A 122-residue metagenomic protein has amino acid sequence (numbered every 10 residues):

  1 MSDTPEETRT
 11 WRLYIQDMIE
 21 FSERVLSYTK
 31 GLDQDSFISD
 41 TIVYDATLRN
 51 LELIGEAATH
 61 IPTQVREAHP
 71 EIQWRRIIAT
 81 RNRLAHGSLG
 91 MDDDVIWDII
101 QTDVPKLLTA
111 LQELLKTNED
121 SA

Functional and structural regions predicted by a protein language model:
M1-A122: Solvent-exposed interaction patches of small proteins and small membrane subunits
